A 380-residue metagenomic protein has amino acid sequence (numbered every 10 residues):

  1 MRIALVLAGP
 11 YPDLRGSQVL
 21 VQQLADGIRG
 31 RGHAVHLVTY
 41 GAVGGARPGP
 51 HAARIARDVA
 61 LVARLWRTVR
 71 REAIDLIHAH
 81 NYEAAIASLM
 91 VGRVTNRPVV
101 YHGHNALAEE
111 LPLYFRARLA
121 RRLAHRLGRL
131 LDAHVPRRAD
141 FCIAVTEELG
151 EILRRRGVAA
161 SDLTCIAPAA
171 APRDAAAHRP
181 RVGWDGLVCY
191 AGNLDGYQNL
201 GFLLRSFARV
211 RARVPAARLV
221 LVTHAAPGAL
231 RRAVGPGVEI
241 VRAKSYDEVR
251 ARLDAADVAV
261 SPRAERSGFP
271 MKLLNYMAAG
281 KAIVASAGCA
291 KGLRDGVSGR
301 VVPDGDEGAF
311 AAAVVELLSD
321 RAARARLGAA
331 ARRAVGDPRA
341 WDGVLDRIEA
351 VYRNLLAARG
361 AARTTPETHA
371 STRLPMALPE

Functional and structural regions predicted by a protein language model:
V6, I143, R181-F207, R211: Conserved donor-binding/catalytic core segment of Leloir-type glycosyltransferases
A63-R70, M90-V94, Y101, L107 (+1 more regions): Membrane-proximal helix-turn-helix segments that form the acceptor-binding/catalytic region of lipid-linked
D140, L253-G268, K281: Acidic donor-binding loop of glycosyltransferase active sites
E148, A169: Carbohydrate-associated surface elements
T223, G228-R250: Nucleotide-activated donor-binding/catalytic signature segment of Leloir-type glycosyltransferases, i.e., the conserved
V258, N275-S286: Short hydrophobic beta-strand element within catalytic cores of glycosyltransferases and related nucleotide-activated
D295-G296, R300-E307, E316-A322: Conserved acidic donor-binding segment of nucleotide-sugar-dependent glycosyltransferases
A322-R353: A charged, aromatic-enriched C-terminal amphipathic alpha-helix characteristic of glycosyltransferases across folds
